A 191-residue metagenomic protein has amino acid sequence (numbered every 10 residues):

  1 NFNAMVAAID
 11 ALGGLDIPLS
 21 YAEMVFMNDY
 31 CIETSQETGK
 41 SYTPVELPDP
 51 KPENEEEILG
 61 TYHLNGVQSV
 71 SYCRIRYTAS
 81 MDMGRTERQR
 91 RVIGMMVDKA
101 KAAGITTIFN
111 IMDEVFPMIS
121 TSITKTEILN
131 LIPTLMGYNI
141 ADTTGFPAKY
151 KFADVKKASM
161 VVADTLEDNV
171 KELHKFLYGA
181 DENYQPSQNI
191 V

Functional and structural regions predicted by a protein language model:
N1-S20, R76, M95-A103, E114-S122 (+3 more regions): Structured segments of extracytoplasmic/periplasmic soluble domains in secreted or envelope-associated proteins
F2, E55-I58, T78, D113 (+1 more regions): Sparse, context-dependent recognition of short Cys/His-centered cofactor- or disulfide-binding micro-motifs
N3, E23, K149-F152: Short, solvent-exposed coil/turn elements at secondary-structure transition points
V6-T107: Flexible, polar/acidic helix-loop-strand segments at domain edges
L64, T106-F109, D113-V191: C-terminal solvent-exposed extensions
